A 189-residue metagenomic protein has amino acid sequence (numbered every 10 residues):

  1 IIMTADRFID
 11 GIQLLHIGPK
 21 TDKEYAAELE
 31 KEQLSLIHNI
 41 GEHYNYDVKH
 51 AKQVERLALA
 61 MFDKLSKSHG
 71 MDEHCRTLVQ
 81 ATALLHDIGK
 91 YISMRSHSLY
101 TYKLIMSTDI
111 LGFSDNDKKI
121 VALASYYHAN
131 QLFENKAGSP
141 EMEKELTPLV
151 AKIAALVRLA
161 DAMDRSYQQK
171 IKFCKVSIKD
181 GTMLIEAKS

Functional and structural regions predicted by a protein language model:
T4-L36, A51-K52, A58-L59, K118-Q131: Glycine-rich phosphate-binding/hydrolytic loop that grips phosphoryl groups
A5-R7, H74, I178-D180: Short Gly/Ser/Thr- and Asp/Glu-enriched loop/turn motifs at secondary-structure junctions
H16, A83, A187: Flexible glycine-/small-residue-rich
L29-E32, L111, E186: Short, surface-exposed, polar/charged, turn-prone segments marking secondary-structure boundaries
H38-G41, H50, R56-S177: Divalent metal-dependent catalytic cores for phosphoryl transfer on phosphate-bearing substrates
G181-K188: Short, aliphatic-rich beta-strand segments
